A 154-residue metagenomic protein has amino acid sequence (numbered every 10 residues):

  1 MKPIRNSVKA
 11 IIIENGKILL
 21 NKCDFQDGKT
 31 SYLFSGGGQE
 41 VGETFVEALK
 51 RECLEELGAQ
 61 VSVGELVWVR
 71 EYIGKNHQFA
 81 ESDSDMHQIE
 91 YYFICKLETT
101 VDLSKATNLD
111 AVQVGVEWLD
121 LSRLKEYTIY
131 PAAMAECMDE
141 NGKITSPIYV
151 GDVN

Functional and structural regions predicted by a protein language model:
M1-F34, V61: N-terminal strand-loop-strand
K2, S31, E81-I89, N108-Q113: A generic structural micro-feature
I13-I18, G28, E40-V41, V69-K75 (+1 more regions): Short, charged/polar surface micro-motifs in flexible loops or helix N-caps
F34-S35, Q39-W68, Q78: The catalytic Nudix box helix
V46, K50-R51, E71-Y72, Q88-I89 (+1 more regions): Internal catalytic or translocation cores that form aromatic/hydrophobic pockets or channels for amphipathic metabolites
G74-S104, C137: Active-site-adjacent beta-strand/loop module that shapes the phosphate/pyrophosphate-binding cleft
K105-M138: NUDIX/MutT-family hydrolases
Y130-N154: Charged phosphate-binding loop/patch that engages nucleotide di/tri-phosphates or the phosphate backbone of nucleic
